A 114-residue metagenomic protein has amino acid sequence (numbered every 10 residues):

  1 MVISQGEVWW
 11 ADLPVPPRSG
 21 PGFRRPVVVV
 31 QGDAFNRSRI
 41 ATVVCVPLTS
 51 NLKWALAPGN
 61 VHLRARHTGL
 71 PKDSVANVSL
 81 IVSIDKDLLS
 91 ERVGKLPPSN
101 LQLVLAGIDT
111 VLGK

Functional and structural regions predicted by a protein language model:
M1-K114: Conserved functional hotspots at enzyme active or ligand-binding sites that engage polyanionic ligands
